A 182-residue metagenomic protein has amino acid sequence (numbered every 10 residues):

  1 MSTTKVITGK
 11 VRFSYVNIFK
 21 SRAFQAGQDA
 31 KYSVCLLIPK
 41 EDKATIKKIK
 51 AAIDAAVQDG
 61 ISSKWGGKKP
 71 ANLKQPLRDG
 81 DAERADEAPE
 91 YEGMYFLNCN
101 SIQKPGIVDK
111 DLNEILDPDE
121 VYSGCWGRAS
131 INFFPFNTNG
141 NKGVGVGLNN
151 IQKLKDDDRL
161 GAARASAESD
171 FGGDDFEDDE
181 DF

Functional and structural regions predicted by a protein language model:
M1-F96: OB-fold ssDNA-binding interfaces and closely related basic DNA-contact patches used across DNA replication/repair
M1-K5, K10, D157-F182: Acidic, gly/ser/pro-rich intrinsically disordered tails
I38-K40, F133-P135, K155: Beta-strand elements of well-folded, non-transmembrane domains
C99-L116: A beta-strand/beta-hairpin structural motif
S101-Q103, F133-P135, N150-Q152: Short, flexible loop/turn elements at secondary-structure junctions
D111-G127, F134-V144: Exposed beta-sheet edge/beta-hairpin loop segments within beta-rich domains
N139-D158: OB-fold/S1-family single-stranded nucleic acid-binding modules
